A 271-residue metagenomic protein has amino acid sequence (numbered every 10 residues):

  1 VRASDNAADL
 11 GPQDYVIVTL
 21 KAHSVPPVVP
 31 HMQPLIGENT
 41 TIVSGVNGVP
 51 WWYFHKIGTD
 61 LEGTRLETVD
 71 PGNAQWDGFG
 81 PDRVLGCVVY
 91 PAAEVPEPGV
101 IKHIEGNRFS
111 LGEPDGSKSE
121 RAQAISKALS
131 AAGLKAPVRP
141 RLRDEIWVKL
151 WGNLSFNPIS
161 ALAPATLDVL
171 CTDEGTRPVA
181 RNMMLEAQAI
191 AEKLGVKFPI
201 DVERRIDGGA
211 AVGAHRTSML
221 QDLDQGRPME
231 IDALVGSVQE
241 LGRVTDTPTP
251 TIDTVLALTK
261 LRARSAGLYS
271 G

Functional and structural regions predicted by a protein language model:
R2-P96: Rossmann-like NAD(P)(H) cofactor-binding subdomain of soluble oxidoreductases
S24-V25, K118, R227, P248: Alpha-helix N-cap/loop-to-helix initiation residues
L35, W76-K149, S155, A161-P199: Internal alpha-helical scaffold of NAD(P)-dependent oxidoreductase catalytic cores
P50-W52, E94, I146, G208 (+1 more regions): Generic structural signal for helix capping and beta-alpha/helix-loop junctions
T59-E62, I101-E105, L154-F156, L268-Y269: Short, hinge-like loop/turn segments at secondary-structure boundaries
V169, R177-G271: NAD(P)-dependent Rossmann-like dehydrogenase/reductase catalytic/cofactor-binding core
